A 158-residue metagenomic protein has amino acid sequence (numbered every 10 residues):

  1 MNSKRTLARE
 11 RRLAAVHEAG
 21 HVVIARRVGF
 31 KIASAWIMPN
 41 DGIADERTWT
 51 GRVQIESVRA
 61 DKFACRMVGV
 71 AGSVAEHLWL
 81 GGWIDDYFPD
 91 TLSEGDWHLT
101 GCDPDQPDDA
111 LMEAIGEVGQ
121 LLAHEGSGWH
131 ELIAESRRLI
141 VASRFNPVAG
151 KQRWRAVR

Functional and structural regions predicted by a protein language model:
N2-V16, V22-R158: Soluble catalytic regions of large protease machineries
